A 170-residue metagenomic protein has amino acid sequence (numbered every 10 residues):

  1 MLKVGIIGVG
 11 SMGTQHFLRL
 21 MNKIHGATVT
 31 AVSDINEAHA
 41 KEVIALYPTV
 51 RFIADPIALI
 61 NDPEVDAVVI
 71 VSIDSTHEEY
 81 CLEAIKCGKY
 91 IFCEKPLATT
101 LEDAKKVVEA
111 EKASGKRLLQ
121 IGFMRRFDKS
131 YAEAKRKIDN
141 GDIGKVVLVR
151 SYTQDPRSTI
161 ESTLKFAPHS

Functional and structural regions predicted by a protein language model:
M1-Y47: N-terminal Rossmann-like dinucleotide-binding module
H16, Y47, R51-A110: Beta-loop-alpha module in the N-terminal Rossmann-like domain of NAD(P)-dependent dehydrogenases, especially those
M21, I44-Y47, V108-K112, K137-I138: Conserved hydrophobic residues forming the short capping helix/wall of the S-adenosyl-L-methionine
K23-I24, Y47, D62-P63, S114 (+1 more regions): Acidic-histidine catalytic/liganding microenvironments
I24-G26, C87, K112-R117, N140-D142: Short helix-capping segments at alpha-helix termini
A31, A67, L148: Short, Asp-centered acidic motifs that coordinate Mg2+ and/or phosphate in catalytic or ligand-binding sites
R117, R125-S170: Predominantly a Rossmann-like dinucleotide-binding segment in NAD(P)-dependent oxidoreductases
